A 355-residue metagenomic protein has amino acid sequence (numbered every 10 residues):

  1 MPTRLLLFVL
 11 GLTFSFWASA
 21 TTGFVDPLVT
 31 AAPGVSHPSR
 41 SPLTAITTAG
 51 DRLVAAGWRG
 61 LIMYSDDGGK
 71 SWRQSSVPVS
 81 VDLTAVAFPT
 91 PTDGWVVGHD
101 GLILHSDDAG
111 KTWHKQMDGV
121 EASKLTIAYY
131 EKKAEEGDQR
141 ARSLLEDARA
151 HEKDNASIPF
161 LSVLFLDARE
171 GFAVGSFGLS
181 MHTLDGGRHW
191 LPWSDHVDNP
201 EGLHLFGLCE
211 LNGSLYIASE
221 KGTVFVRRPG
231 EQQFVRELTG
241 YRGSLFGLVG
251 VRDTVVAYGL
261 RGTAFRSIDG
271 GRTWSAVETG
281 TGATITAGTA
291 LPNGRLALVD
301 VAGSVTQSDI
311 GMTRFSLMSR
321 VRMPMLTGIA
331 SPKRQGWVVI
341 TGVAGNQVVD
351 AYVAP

Functional and structural regions predicted by a protein language model:
M1-L7: Bacterial N-terminal signal peptides that target proteins for export
L12-T13, V120: Alpha-helix boundary/capping residues
S15-A18: N-terminal signal peptide c-region/cleavage motif recognized by signal peptidases
A20-P355: Residue-level hotspots at or immediately adjacent to binding/recognition sites across diverse folds
